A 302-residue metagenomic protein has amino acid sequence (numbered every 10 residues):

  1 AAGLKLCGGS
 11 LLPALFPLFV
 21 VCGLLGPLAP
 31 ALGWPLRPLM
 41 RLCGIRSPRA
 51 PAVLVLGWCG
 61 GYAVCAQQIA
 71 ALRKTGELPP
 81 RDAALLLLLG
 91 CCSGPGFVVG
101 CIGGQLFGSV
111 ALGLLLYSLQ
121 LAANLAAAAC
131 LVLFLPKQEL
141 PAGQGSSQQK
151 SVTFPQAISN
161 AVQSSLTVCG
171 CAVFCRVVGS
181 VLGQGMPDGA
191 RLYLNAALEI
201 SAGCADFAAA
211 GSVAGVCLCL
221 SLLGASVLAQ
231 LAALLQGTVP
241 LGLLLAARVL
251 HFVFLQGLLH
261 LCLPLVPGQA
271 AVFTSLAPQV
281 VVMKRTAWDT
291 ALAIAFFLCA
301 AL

Functional and structural regions predicted by a protein language model:
A1-L54: Non-cleavable N-terminal signal-anchor transmembrane helices
A2-L12, V20, Y117-A129, L133-G189 (+2 more regions): Selected transmembrane alpha-helices and immediately adjacent juxtamembrane segments of polytopic inner-membrane
S10-F19, G23-A31, W58-A66, S93-G100 (+9 more regions): Transmembrane alpha-helical segments of multi-pass membrane transport proteins and ion-pumping complexes
L18-F19, A70-R73, A84-G145, A172-R176 (+2 more regions): Alpha-helical transmembrane segments of multi-pass small-molecule/ion transporters
L32-L36, L182-A196: Interfacial/capping segments of alpha-helical transmembrane domains
L42-F107, L194-A208, A214-G237, L245-V249: Alpha-helical membrane segments and immediately flanking helix-loop junctions that form or couple to the substrate/ion
G203-L258, C262, V266-A293: C-terminal transmembrane helix-loop-helix hairpin of multi-pass membrane proteins
